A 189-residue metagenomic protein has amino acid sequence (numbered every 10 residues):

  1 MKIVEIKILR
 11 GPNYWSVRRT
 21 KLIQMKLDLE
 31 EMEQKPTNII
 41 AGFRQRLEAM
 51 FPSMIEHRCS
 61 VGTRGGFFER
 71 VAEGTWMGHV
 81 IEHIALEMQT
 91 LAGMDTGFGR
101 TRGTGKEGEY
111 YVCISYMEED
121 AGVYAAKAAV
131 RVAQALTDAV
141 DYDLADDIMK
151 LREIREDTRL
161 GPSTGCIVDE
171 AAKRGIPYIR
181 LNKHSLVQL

Functional and structural regions predicted by a protein language model:
M1-A92: Short Lys/Arg-enriched alpha/beta "domain-start" segment
Y14, R100-G105, Y178-I179: Short, exposed beta-strand/loop patches in secreted or surface proteins that constitute
T20-L22, E107, H184: Sequence-level motif detector for i,i+2 pairs with an aromatic at +2
I23-D28, G108-S115: A generic structural motif
P52-E56, T96, G175-P177: Short aromatic/hydrophobic-glycine micro-motifs
A72-W76, V80-D95, G99, M149-R152 (+3 more regions): Glycine-rich, N-terminal phosphate-binding loop and its surrounding beta-alpha-beta segment
E87-G108, D120-V123, A135-T137, Y142: Hydrophobic targeting/anchoring helices
I114-L189: Conserved N-proximal alpha/beta basic substrate-recognition cap immediately N-terminal to, or forming the N-lobe
